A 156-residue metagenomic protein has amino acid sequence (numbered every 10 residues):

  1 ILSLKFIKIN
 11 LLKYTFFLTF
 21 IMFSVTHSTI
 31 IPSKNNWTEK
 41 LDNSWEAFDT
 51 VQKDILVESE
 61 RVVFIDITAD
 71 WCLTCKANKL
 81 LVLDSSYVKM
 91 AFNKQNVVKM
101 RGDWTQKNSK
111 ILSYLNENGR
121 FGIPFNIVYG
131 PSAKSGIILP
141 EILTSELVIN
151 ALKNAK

Functional and structural regions predicted by a protein language model:
I1-K156: Proteins that catalyze or organize thiol-disulfide redox chemistry and the adjacent proteostasis machinery handling
